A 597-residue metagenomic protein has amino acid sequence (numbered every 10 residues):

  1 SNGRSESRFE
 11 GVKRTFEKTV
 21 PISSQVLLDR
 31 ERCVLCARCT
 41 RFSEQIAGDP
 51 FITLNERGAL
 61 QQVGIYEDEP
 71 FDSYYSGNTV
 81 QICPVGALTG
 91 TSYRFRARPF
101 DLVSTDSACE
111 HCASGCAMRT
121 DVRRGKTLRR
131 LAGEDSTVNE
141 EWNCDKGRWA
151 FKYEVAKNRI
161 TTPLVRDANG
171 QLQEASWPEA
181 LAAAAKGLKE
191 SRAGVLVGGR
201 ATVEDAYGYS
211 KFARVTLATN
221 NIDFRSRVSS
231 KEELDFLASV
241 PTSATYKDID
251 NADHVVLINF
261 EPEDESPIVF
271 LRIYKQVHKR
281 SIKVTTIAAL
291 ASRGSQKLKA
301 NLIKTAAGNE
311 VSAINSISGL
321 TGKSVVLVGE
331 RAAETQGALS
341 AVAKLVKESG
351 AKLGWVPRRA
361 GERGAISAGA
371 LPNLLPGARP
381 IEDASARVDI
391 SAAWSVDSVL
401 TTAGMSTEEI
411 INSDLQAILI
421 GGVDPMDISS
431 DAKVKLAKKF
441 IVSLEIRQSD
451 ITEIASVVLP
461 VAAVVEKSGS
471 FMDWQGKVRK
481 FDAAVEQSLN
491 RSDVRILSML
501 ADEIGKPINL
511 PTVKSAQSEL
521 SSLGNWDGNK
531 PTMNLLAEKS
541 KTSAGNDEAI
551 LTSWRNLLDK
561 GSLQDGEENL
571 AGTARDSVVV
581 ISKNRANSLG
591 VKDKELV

Functional and structural regions predicted by a protein language model:
S1-S316, E330, A574-V580, N584-S588 (+2 more regions): N-terminal export/assembly segments and adjacent metallocofactor-ligating motifs of anaerobic energy-metabolism
L88-R94, T127-R130, V195, N221-F224 (+6 more regions): Acidic/polar loop patches that form or flank catalytic/metal-binding clefts of enzymes that bind anionic ligands
A180, A313, A338-A341, D493-I496: Stable alpha-helical elements in mature extracytoplasmic
D205-A213, A338, V342, S429 (+1 more regions): Short, highly selective alpha-helical patches that border small-molecule cofactor pockets in redox/cofactor-processing
S210, N251-D253, L257, E263-R293 (+2 more regions): A cross-kingdom feature strongest in bacterial/archaeal respiratory oxidoreductases
F212-I222, V277-K283, V342-W355, A437-I441: Structural alpha-beta junctions
E232-D235, S295-K297, V311-S316, G364-A365 (+2 more regions): Short, charged, surface-exposed secondary-structure boundary motifs
V325-T407, T552: A glycine-rich, hydrophobic/aromatic-adjacent loop/helix-cap motif
